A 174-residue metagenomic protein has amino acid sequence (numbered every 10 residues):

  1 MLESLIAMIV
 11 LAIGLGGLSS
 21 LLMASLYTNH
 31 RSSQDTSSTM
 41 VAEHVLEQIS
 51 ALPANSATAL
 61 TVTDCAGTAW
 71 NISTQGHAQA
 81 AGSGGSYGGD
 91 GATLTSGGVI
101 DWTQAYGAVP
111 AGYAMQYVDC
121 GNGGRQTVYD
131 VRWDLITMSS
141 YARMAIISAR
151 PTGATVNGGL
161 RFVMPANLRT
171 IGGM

Functional and structural regions predicted by a protein language model:
L2-E43: Aliphatic-rich helix starts adjacent to a transmembrane/signal segment
M40-M174: Low-complexity, Gly/Pro-rich coil/beta segments used as flexible assembly/activation regions
